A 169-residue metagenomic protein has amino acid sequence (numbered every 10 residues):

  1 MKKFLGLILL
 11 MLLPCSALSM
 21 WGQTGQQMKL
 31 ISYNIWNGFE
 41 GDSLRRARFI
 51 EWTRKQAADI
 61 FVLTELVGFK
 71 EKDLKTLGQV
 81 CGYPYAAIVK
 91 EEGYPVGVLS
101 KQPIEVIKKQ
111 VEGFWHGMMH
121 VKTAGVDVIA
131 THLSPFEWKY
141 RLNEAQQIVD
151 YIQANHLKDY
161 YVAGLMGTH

Functional and structural regions predicted by a protein language model:
M1-Q26: Bacterial Sec-dependent N-terminal signal peptides
M20-Q79: N-terminal, active-site-proximal structural segment of metallo-dependent hydrolase catalytic domains
L30, F61, V128, Y160-V162: Hydrophobic/aromatic residues located in beta-strands of well-ordered beta-sheets within soluble catalytic
Y33-I35, L66, L133, G164-T168: Active-site metal-binding loops of divalent metal-dependent hydrolases
R46-A47, N143-I148: Charged helix-capping and loop-helix junction motifs
A58, Y83, I104, K158-D159: Local beta-strand N-terminus motif with an aromatic residue
T64-E137: Structured beta-strand-rich core segments of catalytic domains in phosphoester-bond hydrolases
Q146-H169: Metal-dependent phosphoesterases centered on the DNase I-like endonuclease/exonuclease/phosphatase
